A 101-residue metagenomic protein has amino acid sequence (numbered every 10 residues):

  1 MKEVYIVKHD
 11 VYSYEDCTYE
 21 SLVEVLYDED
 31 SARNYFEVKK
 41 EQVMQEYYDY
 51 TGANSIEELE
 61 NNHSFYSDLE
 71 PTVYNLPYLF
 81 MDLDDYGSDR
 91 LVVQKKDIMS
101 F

Functional and structural regions predicted by a protein language model:
M1-S21: Short aromatic-glycine-(Arg/Gly/Cys) micro-motifs in beta-strand/loop hairpins
K8-V11, Y27, D82, K95: Residue-level signal for short segments within beta-strands and strand-turn junctions of well-structured beta-sheet
T18-S31: A short, exposed loop/beta-hairpin motif centered on an aromatic-Gly-Thr core
K39-F101: Short, mixed-charge low-complexity intrinsically disordered segments
